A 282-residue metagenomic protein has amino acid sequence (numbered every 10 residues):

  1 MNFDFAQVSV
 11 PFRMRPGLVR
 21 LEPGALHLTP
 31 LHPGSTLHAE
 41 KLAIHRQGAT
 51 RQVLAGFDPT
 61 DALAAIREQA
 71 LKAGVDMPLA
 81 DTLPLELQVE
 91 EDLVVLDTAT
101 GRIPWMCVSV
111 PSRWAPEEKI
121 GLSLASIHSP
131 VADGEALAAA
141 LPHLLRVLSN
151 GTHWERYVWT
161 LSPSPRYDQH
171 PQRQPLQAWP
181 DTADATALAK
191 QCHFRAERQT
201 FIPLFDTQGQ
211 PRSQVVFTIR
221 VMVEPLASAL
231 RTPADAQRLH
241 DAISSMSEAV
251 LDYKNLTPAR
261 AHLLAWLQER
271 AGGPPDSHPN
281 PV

Functional and structural regions predicted by a protein language model:
M1-V282: Extended, well-ordered protein cores
